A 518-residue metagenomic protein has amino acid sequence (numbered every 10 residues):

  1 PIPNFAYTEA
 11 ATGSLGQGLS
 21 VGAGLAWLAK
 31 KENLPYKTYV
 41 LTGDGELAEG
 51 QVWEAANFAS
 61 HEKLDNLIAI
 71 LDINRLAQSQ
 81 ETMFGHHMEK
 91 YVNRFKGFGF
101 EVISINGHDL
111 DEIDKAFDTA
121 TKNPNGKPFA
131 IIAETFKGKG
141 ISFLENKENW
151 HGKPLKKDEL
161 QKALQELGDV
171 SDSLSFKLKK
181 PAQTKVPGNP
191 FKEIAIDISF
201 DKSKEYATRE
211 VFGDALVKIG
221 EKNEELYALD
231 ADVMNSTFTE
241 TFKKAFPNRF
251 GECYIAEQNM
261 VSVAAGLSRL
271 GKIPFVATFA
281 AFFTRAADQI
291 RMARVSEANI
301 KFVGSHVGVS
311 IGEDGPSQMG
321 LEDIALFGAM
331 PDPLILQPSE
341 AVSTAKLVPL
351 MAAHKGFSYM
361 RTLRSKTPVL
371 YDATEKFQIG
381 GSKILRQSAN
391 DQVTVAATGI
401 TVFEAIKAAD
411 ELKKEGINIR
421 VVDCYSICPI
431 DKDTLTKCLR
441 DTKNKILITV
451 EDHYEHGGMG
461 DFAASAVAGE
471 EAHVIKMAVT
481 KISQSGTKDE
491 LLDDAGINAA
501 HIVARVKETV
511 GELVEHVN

Functional and structural regions predicted by a protein language model:
P1-V21, L25-Y39, V52-S171, N235-E240 (+3 more regions): Thiamine diphosphate
P1-Y39, Q161-K162, D172-R361, K366-T367 (+1 more regions): Thiamine diphosphate
D44: Residue(s) in the substrate-gating loop at a strand-loop-helix junction that position the organic substrate next
L47: Short active-site segment of divalent metal-dependent hydrolases/proteases that encodes the spacing between
